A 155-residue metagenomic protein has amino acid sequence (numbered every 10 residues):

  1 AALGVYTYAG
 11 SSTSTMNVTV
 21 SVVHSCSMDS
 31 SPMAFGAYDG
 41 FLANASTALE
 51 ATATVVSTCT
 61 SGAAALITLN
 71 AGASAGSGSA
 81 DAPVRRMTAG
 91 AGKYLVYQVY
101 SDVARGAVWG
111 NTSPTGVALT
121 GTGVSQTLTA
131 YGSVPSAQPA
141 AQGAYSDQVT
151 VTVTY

Functional and structural regions predicted by a protein language model:
A1-A2: Bacterial N-terminal signal peptides
Y6-A89, T115-Y155: N-terminal small/polar-rich segments of proteins
D39-F41, Y100-A104: Short, charged, low-hydrophobicity "junction" segments
N70-G72, Q98-D102: Predominantly extracellular/luminal cell-surface or secreted proteins
A91, V103-R105, Y155: Solvent-exposed strand-loop boundary residues in beta-sheet-rich modules
R105-S113: Short beta-strand and strand-turn-strand segments in soluble, beta-rich domains
